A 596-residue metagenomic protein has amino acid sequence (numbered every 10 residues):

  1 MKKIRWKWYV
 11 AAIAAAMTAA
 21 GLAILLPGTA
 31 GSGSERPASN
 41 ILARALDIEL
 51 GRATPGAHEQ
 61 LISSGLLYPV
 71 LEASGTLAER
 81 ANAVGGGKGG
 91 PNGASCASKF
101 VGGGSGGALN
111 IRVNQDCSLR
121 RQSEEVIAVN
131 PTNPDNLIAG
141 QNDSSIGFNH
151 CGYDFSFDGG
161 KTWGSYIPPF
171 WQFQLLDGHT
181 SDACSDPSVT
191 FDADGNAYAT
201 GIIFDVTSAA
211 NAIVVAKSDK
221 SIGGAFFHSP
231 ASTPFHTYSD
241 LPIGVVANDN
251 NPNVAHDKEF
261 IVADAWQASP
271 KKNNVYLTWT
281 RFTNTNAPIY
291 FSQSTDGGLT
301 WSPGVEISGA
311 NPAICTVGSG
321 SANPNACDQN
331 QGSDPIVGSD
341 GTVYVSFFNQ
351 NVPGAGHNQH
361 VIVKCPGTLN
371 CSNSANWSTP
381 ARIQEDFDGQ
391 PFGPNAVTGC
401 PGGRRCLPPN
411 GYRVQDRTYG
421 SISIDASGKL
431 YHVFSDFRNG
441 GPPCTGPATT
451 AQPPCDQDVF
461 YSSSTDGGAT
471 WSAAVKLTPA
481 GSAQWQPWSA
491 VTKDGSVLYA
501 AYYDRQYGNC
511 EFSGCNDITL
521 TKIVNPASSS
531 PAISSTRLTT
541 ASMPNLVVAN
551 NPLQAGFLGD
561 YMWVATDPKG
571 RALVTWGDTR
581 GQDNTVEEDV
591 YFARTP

Functional and structural regions predicted by a protein language model:
M1-E35: Sec-dependent, cleavable N-terminal signal peptides
G33-P596: C-terminal PAP-associated
